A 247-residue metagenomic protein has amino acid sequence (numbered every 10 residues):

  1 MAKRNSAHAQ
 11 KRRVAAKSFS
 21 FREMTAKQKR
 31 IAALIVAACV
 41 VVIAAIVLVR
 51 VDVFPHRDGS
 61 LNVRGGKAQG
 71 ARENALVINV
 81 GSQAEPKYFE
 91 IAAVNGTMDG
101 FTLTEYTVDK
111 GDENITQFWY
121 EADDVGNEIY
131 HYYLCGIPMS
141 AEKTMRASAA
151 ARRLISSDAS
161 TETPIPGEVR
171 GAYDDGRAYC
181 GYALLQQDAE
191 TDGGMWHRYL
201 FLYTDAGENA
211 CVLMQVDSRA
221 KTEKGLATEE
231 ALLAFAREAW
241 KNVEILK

Functional and structural regions predicted by a protein language model:
M1-L76, Y199-F201, V243: Gram-positive cell-envelope targeting signals
V53-E105: N-terminal, intrinsically disordered, polar/charged segments of Gram-positive cell-envelope systems that serve as
L76, A150, L154, F235 (+1 more regions): Charge-rich, solvent-exposed alpha-helical interaction surfaces
Y88-R153: Secretory pathway targeting signatures of secreted, lumenal, and periplasmic proteins
F101-T107, S160-E168, V243: Short glycine-aromatic motifs
C135-S140, Q187-E190, S218-E230: Second-shell loop/turn segments in exported
L154-A206: Signature of long, low-cysteine stretches enriched in small and polar/charged residues
G207-K247: Surface-exposed amphipathic alpha-helical segments
